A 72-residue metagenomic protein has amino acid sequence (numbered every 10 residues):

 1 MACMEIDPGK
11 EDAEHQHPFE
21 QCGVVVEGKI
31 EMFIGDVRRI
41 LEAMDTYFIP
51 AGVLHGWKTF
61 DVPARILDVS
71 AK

Functional and structural regions predicted by a protein language model:
M1, E20, D61: Short coil/loop residues immediately preceding or within conserved phosphate-binding loops of NTP-utilizing enzyme
M1-E14, A71: A short glycine-rich, His/Asp/Glu-containing loop-to-beta-strand
E5-D7, H17-M32: Short, conserved beta-strand element in jelly-roll/cupin
D12-H17, K58-T59: Short histidine-centered beta-strand/loop micro-motifs that create catalytic or ligand/metal-coordination sites
K29-E31, R38, L54, P63: Structural motif
D36-A51: Short acidic-glycine-tyrosine-enriched beta hairpin
A51-K72: Ligand-binding loop in jelly-roll beta-barrel domains
